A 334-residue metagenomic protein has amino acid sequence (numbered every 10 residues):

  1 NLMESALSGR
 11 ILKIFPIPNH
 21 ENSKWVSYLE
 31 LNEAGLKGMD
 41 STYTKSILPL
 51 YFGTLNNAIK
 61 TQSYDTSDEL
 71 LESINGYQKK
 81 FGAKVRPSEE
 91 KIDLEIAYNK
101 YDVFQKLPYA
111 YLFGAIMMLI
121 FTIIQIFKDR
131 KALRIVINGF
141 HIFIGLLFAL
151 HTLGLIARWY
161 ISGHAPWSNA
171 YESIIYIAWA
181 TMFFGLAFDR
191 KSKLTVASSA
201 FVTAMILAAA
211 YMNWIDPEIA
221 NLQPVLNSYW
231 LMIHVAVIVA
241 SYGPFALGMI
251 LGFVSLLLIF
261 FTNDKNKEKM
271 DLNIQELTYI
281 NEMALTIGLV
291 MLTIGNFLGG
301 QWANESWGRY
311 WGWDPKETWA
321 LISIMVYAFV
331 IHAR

Functional and structural regions predicted by a protein language model:
N1-A97: Soluble extramembrane regions of membrane proteins in the secretory/endomembrane system
D65-E72, R134-F140, T278: Short, charged, amphipathic alpha-helical segments
V85-I116: Cytosolic-side membrane-insertion boundary helix
A97, N227-L231: Membrane-interface segments at the starts/ends of alpha-helical transmembrane spans
F104-F127, I137-H164, S168-A220, W230-T262 (+2 more regions): Hydrophobic cores of alpha-helical transmembrane segments in multi-pass integral membrane proteins
T262-I274: Juxtamembrane inter-helical linkers in multi-pass membrane proteins
